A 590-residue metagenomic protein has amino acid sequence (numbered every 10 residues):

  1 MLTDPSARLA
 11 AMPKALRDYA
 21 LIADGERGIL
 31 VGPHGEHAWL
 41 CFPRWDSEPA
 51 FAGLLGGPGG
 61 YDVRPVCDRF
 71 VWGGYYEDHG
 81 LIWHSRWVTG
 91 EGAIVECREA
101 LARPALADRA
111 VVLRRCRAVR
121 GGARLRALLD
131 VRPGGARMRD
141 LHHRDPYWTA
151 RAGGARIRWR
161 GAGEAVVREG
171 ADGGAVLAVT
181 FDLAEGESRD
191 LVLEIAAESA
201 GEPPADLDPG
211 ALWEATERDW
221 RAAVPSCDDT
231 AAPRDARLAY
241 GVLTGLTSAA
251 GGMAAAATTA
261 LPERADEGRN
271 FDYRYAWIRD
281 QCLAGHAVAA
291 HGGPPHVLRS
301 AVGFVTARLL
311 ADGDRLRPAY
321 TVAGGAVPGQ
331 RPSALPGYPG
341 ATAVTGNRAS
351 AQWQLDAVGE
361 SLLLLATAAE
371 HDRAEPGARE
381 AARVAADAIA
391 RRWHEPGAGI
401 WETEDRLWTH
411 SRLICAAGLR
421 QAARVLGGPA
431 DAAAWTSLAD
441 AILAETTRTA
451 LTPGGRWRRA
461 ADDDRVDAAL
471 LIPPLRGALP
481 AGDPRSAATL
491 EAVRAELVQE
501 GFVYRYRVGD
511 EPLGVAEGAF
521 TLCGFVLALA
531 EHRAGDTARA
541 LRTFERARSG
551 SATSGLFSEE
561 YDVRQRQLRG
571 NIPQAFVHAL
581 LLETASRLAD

Functional and structural regions predicted by a protein language model:
M1-D590: Acidic, mature catalytic/reactive cores of soluble proteins
